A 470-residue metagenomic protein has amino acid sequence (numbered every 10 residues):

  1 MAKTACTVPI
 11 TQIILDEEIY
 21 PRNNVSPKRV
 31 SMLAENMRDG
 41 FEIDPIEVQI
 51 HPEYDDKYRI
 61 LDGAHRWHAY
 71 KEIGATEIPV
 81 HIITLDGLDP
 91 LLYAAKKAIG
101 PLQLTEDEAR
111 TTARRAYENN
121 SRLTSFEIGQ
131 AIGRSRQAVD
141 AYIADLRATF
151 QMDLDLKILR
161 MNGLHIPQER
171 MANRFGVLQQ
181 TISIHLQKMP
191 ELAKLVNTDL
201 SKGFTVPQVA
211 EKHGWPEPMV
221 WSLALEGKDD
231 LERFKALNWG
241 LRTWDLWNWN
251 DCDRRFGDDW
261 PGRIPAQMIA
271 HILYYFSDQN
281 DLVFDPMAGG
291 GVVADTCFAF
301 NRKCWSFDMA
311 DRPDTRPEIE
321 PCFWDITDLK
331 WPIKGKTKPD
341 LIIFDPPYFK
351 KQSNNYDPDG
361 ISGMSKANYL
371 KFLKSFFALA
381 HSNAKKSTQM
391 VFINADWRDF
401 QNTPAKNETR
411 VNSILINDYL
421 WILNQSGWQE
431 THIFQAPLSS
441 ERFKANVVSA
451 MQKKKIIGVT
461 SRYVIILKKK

Functional and structural regions predicted by a protein language model:
M1-I83, C252: Short, charged/polar connector segments at secondary-structure boundaries
A5, D62, N119-S121, G163 (+1 more regions): Helix-turn-helix/winged-helix DNA-binding modules
T7-E18, L91-A94, L246-C252, K351-P358: Short, basic/glycine-rich phosphate-binding loops at helix/coil junctions that contact nucleotide phosphates
E17-A34, H68-L164, M189: Amphipathic, charge-rich alpha-helical segments that serve as recognition/docking helices
P21, H65-R66, P101, R302 (+1 more regions): Short, cationic motifs built from Arg/Lys/His that form the positively charged side of catalytic pockets
Y54-D56, M152, S461: Exposed loop/turn and edge beta-strand positions of beta-sandwich/beta-sheet ligand-binding modules
D62-H65, E108, I264: A generic structural signal for residues located within well-ordered alpha-helices of large catalytic or ligand-binding
I158-G176, T181-K470: Class I S-adenosyl-L-methionine-dependent methyltransferase catalytic core
